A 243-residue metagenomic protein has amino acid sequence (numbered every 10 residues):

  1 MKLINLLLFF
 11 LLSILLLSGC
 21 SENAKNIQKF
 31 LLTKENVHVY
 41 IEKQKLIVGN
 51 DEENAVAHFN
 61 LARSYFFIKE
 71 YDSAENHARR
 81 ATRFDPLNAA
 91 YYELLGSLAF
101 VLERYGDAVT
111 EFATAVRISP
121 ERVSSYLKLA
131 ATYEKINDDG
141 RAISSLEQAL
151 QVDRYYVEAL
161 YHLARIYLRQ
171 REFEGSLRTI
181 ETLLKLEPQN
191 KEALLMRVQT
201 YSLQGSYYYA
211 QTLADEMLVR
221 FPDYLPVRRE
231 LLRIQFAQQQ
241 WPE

Functional and structural regions predicted by a protein language model:
M1-L7: Bacterial N-terminal signal peptides that target proteins for export
L8-L16: Bacterial N-terminal signal peptides
G19-R79, R83: N-terminal leader/linker segments that initiate helical-solenoid repeat arrays
K34-K45, I68-R80, V101-T114, I136-Q148 (+3 more regions): Structural signature of tandem alpha-helical TPR/SEL1-like repeats, specifically the intra-repeat loop/turn
N50, F84, I118, V152 (+2 more regions): Structural marker of alpha-solenoid helical repeat scaffolds
A55-V56, A89-A90, R122-S124, V157-E158 (+3 more regions): Helix-start (N-cap) detector for alpha-helical repeat units in TPR-like alpha-solenoids, especially tetratricopeptide
